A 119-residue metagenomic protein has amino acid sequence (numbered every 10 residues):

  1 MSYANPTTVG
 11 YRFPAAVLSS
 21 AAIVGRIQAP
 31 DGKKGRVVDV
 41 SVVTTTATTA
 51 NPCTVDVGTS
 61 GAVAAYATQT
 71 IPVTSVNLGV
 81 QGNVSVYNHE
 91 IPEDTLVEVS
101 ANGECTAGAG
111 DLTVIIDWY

Functional and structural regions predicted by a protein language model:
S2-Y119: Surface-exposed, low-hydrophobicity beta-strand/loop segments enriched in small/polar/acidic residues
